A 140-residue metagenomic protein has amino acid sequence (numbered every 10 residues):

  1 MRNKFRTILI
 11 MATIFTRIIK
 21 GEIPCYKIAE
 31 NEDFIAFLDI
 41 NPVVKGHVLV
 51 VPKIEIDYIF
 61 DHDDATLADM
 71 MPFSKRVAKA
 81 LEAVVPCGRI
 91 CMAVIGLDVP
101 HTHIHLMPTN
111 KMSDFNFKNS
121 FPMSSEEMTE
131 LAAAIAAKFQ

Functional and structural regions predicted by a protein language model:
N3-Q140: HIT superfamily nucleotide-processing domains
